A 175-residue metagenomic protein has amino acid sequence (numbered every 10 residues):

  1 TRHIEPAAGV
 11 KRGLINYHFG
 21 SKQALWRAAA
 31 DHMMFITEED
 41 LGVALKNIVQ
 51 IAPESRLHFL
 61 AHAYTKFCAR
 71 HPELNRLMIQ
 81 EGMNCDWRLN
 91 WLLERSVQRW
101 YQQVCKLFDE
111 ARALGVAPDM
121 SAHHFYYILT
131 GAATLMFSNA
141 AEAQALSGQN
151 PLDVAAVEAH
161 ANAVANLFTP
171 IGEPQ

Functional and structural regions predicted by a protein language model:
T1-A24, A28: Helix-turn-helix
H18-G42, K46, E94: An amphipathic alpha-helix adjacent to DNA-recognition modules
A24-R27, T65-C105, H124, Q149-V157: Short secondary-structure transition hinges
R27, D31, F35, K66 (+4 more regions): Generic alpha-helical structural context detector
I36-D40, A44, H71, N75 (+3 more regions): A short secondary-structure junction motif
G42-E73, L114, A122-Y126, E158: Hydrophobic alpha-helical connector segments
V43-Q50, Q80, N84-W91, E110-L114: General structural signal for alpha-helix termini and helix-helix connectors
A63-K66, R70, Q98, Q102-P118 (+1 more regions): C-terminal peripheral helix-coil segments that are non-catalytic and often amphipathic
